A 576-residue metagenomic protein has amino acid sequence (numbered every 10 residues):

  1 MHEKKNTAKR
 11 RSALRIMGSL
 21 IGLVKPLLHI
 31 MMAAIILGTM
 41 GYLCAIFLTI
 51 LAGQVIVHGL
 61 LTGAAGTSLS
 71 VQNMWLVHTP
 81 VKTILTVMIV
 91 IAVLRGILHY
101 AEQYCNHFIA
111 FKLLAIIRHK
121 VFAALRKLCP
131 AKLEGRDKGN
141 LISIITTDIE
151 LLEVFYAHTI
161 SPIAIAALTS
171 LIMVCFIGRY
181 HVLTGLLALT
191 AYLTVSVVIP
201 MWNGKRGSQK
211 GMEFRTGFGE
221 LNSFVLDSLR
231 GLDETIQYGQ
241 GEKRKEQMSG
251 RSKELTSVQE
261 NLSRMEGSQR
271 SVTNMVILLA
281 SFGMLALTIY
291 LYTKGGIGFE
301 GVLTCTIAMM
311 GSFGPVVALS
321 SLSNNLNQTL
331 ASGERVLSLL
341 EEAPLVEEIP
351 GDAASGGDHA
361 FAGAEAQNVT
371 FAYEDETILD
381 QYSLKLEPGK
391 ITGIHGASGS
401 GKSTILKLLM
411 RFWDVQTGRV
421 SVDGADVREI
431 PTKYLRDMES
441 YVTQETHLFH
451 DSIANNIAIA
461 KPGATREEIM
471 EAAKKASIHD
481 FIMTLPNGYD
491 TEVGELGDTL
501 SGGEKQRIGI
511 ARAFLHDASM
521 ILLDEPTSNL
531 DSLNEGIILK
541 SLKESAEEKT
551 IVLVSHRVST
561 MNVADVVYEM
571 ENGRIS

Functional and structural regions predicted by a protein language model:
M1-A45, G63-V81, E102-N106, A110 (+10 more regions): Membrane-integrated ABC transporters
A13, A45-G53, V57, V87-E134 (+15 more regions): Juxtamembrane helix-loop junctions of ABC transporter transmembrane domains
G22-H29, K127-A131, T147-Y156, I160 (+8 more regions): An intracellular "coupling" helix at the cytosolic face of ABC transporter transmembrane type-1 domains
P26, I30-G41, H158-E213, A286-I297: Transmembrane helices of ABC transporter permease
M31-L98, G178-L183, F299: Transmembrane helix-loop-helix hairpins at lipid-water interfaces of multipass membrane proteins, especially the type-1
I84-R95, H99, Y192-T194, E266-A280 (+1 more regions): Hydrophobic alpha-helical segments in the permease module
Q237-Q240, R264, C305, S312-E341: Cytosolic ends of transmembrane helices, especially the final helix of ABC transmembrane type-1 domains
G357-S576: ABC-type nucleotide-binding domain
